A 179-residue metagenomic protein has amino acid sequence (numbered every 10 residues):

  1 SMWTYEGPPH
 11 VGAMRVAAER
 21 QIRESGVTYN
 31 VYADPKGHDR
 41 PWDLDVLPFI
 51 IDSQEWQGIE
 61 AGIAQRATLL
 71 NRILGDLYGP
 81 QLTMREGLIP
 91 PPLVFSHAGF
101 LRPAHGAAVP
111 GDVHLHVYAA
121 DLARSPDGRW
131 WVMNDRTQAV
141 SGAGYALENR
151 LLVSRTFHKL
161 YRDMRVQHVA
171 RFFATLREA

Functional and structural regions predicted by a protein language model:
S1-A179: Preference for protein termini
